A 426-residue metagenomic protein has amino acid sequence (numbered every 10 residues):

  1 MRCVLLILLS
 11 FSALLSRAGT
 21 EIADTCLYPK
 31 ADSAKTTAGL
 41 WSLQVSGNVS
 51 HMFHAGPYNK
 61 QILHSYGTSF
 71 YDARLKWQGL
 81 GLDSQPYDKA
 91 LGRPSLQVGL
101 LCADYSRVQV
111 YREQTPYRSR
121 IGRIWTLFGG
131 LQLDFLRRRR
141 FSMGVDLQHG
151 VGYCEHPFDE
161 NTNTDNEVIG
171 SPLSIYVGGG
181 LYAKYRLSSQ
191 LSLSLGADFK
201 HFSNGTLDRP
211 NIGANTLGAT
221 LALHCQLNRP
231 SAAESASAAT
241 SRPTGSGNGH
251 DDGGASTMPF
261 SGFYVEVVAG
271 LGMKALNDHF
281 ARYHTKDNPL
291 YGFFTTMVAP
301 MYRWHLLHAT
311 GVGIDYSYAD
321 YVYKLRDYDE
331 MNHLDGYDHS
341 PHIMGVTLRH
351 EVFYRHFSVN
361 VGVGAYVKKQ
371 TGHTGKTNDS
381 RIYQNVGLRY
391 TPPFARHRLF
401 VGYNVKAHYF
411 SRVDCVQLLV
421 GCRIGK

Functional and structural regions predicted by a protein language model:
G39, S65-Y71, G92, S119-L127 (+10 more regions): Residues that define the transmembrane beta-barrel architecture of outer-membrane proteins
L43-G47, L96-L100, V145-H149, G179-L181 (+8 more regions): Membrane-embedded beta-strand positions of outer-membrane beta-barrel proteins
G47-F53, G79, L100-S106, H149-P157 (+9 more regions): Transmembrane beta-strands of outer-membrane beta-barrel pores
H51-D72, Q109-R120, A275-T295: Surface-exposed strand-loop-strand hairpins of Gram-negative outer-membrane beta-barrel proteins
Y58-L63, E113-S119, N163-I169, N204-N211 (+4 more regions): Extracellular loop and loop/strand-boundary signature of outer-membrane beta-barrel proteins
A73-L75, N215-S241, V413-K426: Outer-membrane beta-barrel "beta-signal"
D83-Q85, R139-F141, Y185-L193, L227-A233 (+4 more regions): Repeated loop/turn-to-beta-strand initiation elements of outer-membrane beta-barrel proteins
D83-S84, L91-P157, A299-V367, Y390-P392: Gram-negative (and chloroplast) outer-membrane scaffold detector with strong preference for beta-barrel transmembrane
